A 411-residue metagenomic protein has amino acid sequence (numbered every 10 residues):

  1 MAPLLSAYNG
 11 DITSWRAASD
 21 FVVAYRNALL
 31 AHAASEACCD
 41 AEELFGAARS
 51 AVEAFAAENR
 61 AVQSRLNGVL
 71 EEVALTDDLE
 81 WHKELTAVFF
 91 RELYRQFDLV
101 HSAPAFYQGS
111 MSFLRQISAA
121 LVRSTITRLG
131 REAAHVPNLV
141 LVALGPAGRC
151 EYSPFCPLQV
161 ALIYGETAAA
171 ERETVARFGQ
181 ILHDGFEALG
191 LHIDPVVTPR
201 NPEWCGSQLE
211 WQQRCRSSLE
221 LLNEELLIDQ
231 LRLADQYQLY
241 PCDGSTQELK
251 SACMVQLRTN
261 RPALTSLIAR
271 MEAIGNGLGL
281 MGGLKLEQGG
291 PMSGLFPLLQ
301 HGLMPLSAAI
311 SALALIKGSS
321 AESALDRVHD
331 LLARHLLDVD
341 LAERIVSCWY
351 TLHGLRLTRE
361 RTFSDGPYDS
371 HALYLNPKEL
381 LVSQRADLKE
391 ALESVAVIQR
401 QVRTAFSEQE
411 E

Functional and structural regions predicted by a protein language model:
P3-C38, E42-E411: A nucleotide- and high-energy phosphate-metabolite-utilizing enzyme signature
